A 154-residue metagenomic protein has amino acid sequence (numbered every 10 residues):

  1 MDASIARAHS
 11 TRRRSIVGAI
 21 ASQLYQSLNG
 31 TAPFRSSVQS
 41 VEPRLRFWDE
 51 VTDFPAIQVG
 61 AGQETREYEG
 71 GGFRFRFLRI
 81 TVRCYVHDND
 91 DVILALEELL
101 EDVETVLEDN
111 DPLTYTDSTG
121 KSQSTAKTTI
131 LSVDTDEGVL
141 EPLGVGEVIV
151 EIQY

Functional and structural regions predicted by a protein language model:
M1-D49, F54-Y154: Charged, amphipathic alpha-helical segments and their flanking helix caps
